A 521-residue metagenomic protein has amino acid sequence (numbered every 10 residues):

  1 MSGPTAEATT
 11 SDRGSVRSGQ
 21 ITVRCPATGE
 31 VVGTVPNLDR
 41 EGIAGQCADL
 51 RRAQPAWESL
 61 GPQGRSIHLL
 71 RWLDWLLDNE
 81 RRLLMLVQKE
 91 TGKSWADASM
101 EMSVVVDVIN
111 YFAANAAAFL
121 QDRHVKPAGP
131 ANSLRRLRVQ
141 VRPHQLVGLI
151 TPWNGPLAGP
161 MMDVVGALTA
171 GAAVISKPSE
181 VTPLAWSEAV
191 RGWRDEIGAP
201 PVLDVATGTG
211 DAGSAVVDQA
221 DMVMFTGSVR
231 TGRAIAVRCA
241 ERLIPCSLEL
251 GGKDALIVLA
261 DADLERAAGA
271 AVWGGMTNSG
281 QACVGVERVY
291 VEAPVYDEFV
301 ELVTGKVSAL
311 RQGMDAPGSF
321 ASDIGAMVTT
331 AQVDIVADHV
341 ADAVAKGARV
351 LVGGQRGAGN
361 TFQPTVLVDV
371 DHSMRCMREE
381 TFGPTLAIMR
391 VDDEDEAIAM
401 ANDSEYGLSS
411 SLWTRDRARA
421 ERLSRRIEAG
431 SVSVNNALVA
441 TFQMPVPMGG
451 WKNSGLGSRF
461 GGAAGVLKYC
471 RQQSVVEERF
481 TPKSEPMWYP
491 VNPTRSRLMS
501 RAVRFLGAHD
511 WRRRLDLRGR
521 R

Functional and structural regions predicted by a protein language model:
M1-R135, L517-R520: N-terminal Rossmann-like NAD(P)+-binding subdomain of aldehyde/semialdehyde dehydrogenases
P26, R40-I43, P62, E80 (+5 more regions): Residues at or immediately preceding the N-termini of alpha-helices
T28-T34, I257, T361-R521: Conserved C-terminal structural/oligomerization subdomain of aldehyde/semialdehyde dehydrogenase
G29, R65, V87, I109 (+10 more regions): Residue-level signal for inorganic ion chemistry
V31-L38, A53-S59, G148-L149, I257-V258 (+5 more regions): Short, well-ordered beta-strand elements within core beta-sheets of diverse protein domains
Q54, E58, L73-E80, L84 (+18 more regions): Structural signal for hydrophobic packing residues in well-ordered secondary-structure cores of soluble enzyme domains
V125-R266, V391, L515-R520: Rossmann-like NAD(P) dinucleotide-binding subdomain of oxidoreductase/dehydrogenase enzymes
M222, R230-D371, V434, S496-R497 (+1 more regions): ALDH superfamily catalytic-core signature
